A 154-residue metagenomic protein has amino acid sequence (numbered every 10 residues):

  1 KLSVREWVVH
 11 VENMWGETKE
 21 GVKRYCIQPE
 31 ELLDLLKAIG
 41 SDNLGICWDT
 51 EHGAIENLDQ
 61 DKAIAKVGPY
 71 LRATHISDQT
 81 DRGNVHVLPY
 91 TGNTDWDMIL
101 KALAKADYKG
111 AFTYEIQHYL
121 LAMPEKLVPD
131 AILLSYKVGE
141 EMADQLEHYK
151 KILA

Functional and structural regions predicted by a protein language model:
K1-G45, I55, I152-L153: Active-site acidic/histidine proton-transfer and metal-coordination neighborhood in alpha/beta enzyme cores
K1-S3, L33, K37, G68 (+3 more regions): A structural alpha-helix within SAM-dependent methyltransferase catalytic domains
R5, T18, G40, N93-D95 (+3 more regions): Serine/threonine-rich low-complexity intrinsically disordered regions
V9-V11, L44-W48, R72-T74, G110-E115: Hydrophobic faces of well-ordered beta-strands that scaffold small-molecule active sites in alpha/beta enzyme cores
G16, Y119-L121, Y149: Short amphipathic alpha-helical "recognition" segments used for binding
E20-L33, H52-K109, H118-D130: Gly/Pro-rich active-site loop or hairpin
P124-L153: C-terminal helical cap(s) of enzyme catalytic domains, especially alpha/beta-barrels
